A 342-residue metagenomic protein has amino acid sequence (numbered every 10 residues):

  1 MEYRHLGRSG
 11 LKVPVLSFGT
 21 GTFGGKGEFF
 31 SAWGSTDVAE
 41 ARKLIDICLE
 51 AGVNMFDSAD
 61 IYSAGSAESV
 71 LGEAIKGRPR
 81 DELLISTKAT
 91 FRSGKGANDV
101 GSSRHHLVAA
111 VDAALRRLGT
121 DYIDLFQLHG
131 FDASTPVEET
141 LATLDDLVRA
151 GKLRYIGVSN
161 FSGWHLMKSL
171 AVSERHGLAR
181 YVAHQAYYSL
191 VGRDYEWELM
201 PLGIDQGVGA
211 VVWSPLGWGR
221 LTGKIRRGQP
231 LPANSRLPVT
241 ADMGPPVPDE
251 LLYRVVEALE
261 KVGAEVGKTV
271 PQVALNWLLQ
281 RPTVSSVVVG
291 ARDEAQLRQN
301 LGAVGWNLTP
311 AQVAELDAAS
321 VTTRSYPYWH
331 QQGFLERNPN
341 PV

Functional and structural regions predicted by a protein language model:
M1-E2, D205, Q229-E265, Q280-V284 (+1 more regions): Terminal-tail/helix-coil boundary detector
M1-L83: N-terminal binding-site loop/beta-alpha segment at the start of enzyme catalytic domains that lines or forms
L6, F18, A41, C48 (+14 more regions): Conserved, mostly hydrophobic/aromatic
L11-L16, G52-M55, P79-L83, G119-D124 (+5 more regions): Short, well-ordered coil/turn segments that N-cap beta-strands
G27, W33, G94-E198: Glycine/proline-rich, positively charged, aromatic-decorated active-site loop/lid region on the catalytic face
I45, E68, G72, V111-L115 (+7 more regions): Generic structural signal for well-ordered alpha-helices, preferentially at hydrophobic/aromatic core positions
A89-F91, S162, Y188-G192, S214-L221 (+2 more regions): Glycine-rich beta-alpha junction loops
Y195-S235, T269, P341: Aromatic-lined glycan-binding groove of carbohydrate-active enzymes
